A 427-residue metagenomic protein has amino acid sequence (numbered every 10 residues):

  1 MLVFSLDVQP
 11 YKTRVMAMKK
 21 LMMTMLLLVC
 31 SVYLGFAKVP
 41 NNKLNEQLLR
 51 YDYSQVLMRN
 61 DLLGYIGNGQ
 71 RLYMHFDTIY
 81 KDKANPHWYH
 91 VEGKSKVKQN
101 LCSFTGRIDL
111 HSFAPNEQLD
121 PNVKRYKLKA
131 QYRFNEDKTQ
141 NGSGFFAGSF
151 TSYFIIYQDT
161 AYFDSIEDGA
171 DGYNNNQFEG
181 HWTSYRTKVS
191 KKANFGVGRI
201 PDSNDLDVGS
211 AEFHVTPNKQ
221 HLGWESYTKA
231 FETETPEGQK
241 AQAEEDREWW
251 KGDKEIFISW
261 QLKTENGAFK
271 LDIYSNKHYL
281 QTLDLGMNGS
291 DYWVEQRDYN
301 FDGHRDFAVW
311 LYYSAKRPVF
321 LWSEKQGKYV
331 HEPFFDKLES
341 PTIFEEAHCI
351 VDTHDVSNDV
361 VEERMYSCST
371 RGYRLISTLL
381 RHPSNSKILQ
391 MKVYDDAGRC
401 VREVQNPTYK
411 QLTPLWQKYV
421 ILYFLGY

Functional and structural regions predicted by a protein language model:
M1-P40: Bacterial Sec-dependent N-terminal signal peptides
A37-P86, E232-R297, A397-Y427: Terminal domain-start segments
K38-D77, N85-S95, K124-G144, G172-K188 (+4 more regions): Tryptophan-anchored aromatic micro-motifs
D168-L262, D352-Y427: Acidic, small-residue rich beta-repeat scaffolds with periodic aromatic anchors
E255-S259, Y299-L311, C349-V351: Acidic/hydrophobic-patterned starts of short beta strands in beta-sheet-rich repeat architectures
Y274-N276, A315-E332, M365-T370: Beta-propeller blade repeat segments, especially FG-GAP/WD-type strand-to-loop junctions in 6- to 7-bladed propeller
S290-Y299, L338-C349: Beta-propeller blade termini
V330-D336, L375-L380: Beta-propeller fold detector
